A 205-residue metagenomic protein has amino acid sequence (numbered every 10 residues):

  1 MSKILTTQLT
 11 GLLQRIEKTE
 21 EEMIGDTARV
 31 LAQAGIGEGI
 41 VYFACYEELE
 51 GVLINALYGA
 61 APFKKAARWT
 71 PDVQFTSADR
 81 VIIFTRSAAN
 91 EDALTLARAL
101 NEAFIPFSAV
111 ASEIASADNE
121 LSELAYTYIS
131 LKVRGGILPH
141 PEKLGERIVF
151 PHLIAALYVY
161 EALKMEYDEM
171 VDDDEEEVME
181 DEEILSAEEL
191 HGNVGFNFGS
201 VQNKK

Functional and structural regions predicted by a protein language model:
M1, M23-D26, E48, A155: Short, contiguous, pocket-lining structural segments that sit at or immediately flank catalytic/ligand-binding sites
M1-K18: Generic N-terminal amphipathic, Lys/Arg-enriched alpha-helix
T10-L12, I137-H140, Y158, A162 (+1 more regions): Internal, active-site/partner-interface "lid" segment
Q14, R29-Q33, R98: Surface-exposed alpha-helical segments enriched in charged/polar residues
E17-E21, F84-S87: Short, flexible loop segments at the rims of nucleotide/cofactor-binding pockets, characterized by
T19-I36: A short, well-structured juxtamembrane/interface segment
I36-M165: Glycine-rich phosphate-binding loops that contact phosphosugars or nucleotide phosphates
G199-K205: A structured phosphate/pyrophosphate-recognition subdomain
